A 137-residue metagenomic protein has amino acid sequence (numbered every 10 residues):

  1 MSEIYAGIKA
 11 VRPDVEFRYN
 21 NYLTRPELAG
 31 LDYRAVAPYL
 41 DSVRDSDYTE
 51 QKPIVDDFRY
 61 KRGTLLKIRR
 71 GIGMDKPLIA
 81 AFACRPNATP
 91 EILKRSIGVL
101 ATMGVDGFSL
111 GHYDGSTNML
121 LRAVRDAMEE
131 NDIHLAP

Functional and structural regions predicted by a protein language model:
M1-G30, D75-P86: Aromatic-lined carbohydrate-recognition surfaces of secreted/lumenal glycan-active proteins
A6, R34, L66: Active-site phosphate/pyrophosphate- and oxyanion-stabilizing loops and adjacent acidic/basic residues in soluble
K9, T24-A35, S96-G104: Short, electropositive alpha-helical surface patch
R18, Y22, P26-K52: Flexible internal linker/loop segments at domain or repeat junctions
L40-P137: Substrate-binding cleft of secreted/luminal carbohydrate-active enzymes
